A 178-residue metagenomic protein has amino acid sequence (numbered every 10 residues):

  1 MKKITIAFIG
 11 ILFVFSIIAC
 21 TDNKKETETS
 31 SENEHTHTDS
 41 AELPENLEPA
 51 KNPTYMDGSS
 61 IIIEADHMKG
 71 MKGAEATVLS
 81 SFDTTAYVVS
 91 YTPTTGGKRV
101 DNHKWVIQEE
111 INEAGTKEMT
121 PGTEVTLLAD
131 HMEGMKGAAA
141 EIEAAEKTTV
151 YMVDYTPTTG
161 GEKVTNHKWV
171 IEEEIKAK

Functional and structural regions predicted by a protein language model:
M1-I4: Positively charged n-region of N-terminal signal peptides that target proteins for export
A7-L12: Sec-dependent N-terminal signal peptides
S16-A19: C-terminal motif of bacterial Sec signal peptides marking the signal peptidase cleavage site
T21-N23: Bacterial signal peptide processing site
E26-P53, I62-E110, P121-E124, A129-K178: Basic/aromatic-rich interaction segments and small domains that mediate binding to polyanionic partners
S59: Mature N-terminal segment immediately following signal peptide/propeptide cleavage in secreted/periplasmic
